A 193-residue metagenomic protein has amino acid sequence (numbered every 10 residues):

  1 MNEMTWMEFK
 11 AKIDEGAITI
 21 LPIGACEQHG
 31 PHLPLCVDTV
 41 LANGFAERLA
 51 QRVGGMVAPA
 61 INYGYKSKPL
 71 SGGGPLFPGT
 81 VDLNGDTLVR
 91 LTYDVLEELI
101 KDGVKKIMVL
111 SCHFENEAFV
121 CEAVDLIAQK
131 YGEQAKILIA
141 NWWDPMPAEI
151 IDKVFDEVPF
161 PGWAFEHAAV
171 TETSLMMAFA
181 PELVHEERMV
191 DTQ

Functional and structural regions predicted by a protein language model:
M1-M108, C112-Q193: Extended, histidine- and acidic-residue-enriched regions that form the cofactor-binding/catalytic faces
